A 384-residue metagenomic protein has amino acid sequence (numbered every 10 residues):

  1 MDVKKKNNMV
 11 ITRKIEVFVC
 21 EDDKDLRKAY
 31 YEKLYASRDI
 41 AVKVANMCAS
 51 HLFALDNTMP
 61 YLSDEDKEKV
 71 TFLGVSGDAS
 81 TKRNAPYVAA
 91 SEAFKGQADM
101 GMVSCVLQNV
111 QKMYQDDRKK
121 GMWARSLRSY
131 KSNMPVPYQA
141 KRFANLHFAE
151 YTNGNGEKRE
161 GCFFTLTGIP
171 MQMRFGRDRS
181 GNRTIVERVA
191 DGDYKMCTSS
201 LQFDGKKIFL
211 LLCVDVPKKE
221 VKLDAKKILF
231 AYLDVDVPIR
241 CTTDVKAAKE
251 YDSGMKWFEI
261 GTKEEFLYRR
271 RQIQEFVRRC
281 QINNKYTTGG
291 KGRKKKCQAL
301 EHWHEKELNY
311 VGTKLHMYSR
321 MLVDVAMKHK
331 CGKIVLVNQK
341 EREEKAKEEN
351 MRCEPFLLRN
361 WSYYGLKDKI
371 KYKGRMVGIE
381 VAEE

Functional and structural regions predicted by a protein language model:
M1-V106, V110, Q281, T288-E301: Long, compositionally biased intrinsically disordered regions
V3-K5, L210-E384: Positively charged, helix-rich recognition surfaces that bind polyanionic ligands
K5-E21, I169-E187, Y251, K256-I260: Generic detection of short hydrophobic beta-strand segments and adjacent strand-loop junctions
F18, S200-Q202, L211-C213: Residues in well-ordered beta-strands of folded domains
V42-A49, F53-N57, Q115-W123, Q281 (+3 more regions): Residue-level signal for secondary-structure boundary elements
D66-D204, N360: Acidic carboxylate diad motif detector
